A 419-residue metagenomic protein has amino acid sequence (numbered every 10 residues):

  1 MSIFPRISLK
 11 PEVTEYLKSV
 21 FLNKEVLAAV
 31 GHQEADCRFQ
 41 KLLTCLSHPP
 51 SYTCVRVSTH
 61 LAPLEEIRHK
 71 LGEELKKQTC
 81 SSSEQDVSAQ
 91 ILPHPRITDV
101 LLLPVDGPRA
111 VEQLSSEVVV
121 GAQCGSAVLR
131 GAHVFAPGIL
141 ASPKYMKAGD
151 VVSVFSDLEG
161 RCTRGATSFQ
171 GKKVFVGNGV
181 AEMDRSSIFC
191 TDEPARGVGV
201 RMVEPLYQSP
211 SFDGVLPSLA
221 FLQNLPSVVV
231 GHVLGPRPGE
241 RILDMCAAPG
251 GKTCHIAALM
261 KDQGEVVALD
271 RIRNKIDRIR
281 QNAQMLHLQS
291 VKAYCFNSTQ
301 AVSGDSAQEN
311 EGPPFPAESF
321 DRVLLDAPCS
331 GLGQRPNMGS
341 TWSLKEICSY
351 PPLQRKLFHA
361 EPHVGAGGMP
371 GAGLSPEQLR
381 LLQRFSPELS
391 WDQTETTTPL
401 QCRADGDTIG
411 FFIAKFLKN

Functional and structural regions predicted by a protein language model:
S2-G250, C254-L259, R273, D277 (+3 more regions): Glycine-rich nucleotide cofactor-binding entry segment
S2-R6, P50, P336-P351: A mobile, often basic/glycine-rich helix-loop segment that functions as the active-site lid/recognition loop
K70, S81-S83, S88-Q90, H94 (+7 more regions): C-terminal catalytic and target-recognition region of SAM-dependent MTase-like enzymes, primarily methyltransferases
G149, E265-D270: Conserved SAM-binding motif I beta-strand of class I
R241-L243, E265, R322: Residues that mark the start of a beta-strand
M260-K261, V364: Helix-to-beta-strand junctions that scaffold the AdoMet/dcAdoMet cofactor pocket in Class I SAM-dependent enzymes
L269-E318: S-adenosyl-L-methionine
R271-R278, T341-E361: Glycine-rich S-adenosyl-L-methionine
